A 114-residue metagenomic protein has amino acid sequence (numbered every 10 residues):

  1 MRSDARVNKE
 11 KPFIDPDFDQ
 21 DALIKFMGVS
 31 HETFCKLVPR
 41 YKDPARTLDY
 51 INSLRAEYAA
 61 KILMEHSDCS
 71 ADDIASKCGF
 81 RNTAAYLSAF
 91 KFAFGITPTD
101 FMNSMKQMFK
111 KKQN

Functional and structural regions predicted by a protein language model:
M1-D17, F26-M27, L48-D68: A short, Lys/Arg-enriched amphipathic alpha-helix from helix-turn-helix/homeodomain DNA-binding modules
F18, A45, D68-S70, R81 (+1 more regions): Residue-level signal for the short linker/turn that defines the boundary of a DNA-recognition helix
D21, E32, C69-D73, A84 (+1 more regions): Residues within helix-turn-helix
I24, C35, A75-S76: The alpha-helix within a helix-turn-helix
G28, G79-F80: Central "turn" residue of the DNA-binding helix-turn-helix
Y41-K77, S104-N114: Terminal helix-turn-helix DNA-binding modules in bacterial transcription factors
S88-N114: …primarily DNA-binding HTH/wHTH and HhH modules…
